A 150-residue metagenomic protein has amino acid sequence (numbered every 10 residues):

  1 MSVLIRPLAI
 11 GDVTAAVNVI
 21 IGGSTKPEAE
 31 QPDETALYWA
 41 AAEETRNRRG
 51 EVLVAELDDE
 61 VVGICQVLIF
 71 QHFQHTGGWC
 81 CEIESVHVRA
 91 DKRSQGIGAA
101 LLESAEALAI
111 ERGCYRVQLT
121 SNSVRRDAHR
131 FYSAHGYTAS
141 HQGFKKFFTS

Functional and structural regions predicted by a protein language model:
V3, E60-I64, C81: Glycine-rich phosphate/pyrophosphate-binding loop shared by adenosine-nucleotide-utilizing enzymes
L4-N18, A29: A short beta-loop-alpha structural element at the N-terminal edge of CoA-dependent acyl/N-acetyltransferase catalytic
E43-V54, E82: A short helix-loop-beta-strand connector motif used in the catalytic cores of GNAT acetyltransferases and, in some
V54, E60-I69, H87: Conserved beta-strand in the GNAT
H72-I83, R93, S140: A conserved beta-turn-beta hairpin within the catalytic core of GNAT-like acetyltransferases that forms part
S85-V88, S94-A107, A134: Conserved acetyl-CoA-binding loop-helix of GNAT-fold acetyltransferases
L102, A109-S121: Conserved GNAT acetyl-CoA-binding A-motif
Q118-A128, K145-F147: Conserved beta-strand-loop-alpha-helix junction that forms the acyl-donor binding cleft
